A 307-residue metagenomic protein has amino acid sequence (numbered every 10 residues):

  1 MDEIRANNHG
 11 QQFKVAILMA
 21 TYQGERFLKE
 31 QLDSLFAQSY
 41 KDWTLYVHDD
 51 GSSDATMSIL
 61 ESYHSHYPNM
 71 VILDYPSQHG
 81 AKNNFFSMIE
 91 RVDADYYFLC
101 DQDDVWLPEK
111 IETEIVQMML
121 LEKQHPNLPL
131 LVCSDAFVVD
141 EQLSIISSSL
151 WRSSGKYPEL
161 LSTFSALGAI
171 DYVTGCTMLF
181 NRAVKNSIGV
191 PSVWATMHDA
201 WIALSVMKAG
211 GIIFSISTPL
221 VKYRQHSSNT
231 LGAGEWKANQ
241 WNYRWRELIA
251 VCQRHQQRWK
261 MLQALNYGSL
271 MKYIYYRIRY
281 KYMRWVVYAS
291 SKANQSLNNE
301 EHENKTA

Functional and structural regions predicted by a protein language model:
D2-E235: Nucleotide-sugar donor-binding/catalytic module of glycosyltransferases that assemble extracellular/cell-envelope
E3-R5, A166-A169, G189-V190, W194-T196 (+2 more regions): C-terminal subregions of glycosyltransferases and related glycan-biosynthesis enzymes
